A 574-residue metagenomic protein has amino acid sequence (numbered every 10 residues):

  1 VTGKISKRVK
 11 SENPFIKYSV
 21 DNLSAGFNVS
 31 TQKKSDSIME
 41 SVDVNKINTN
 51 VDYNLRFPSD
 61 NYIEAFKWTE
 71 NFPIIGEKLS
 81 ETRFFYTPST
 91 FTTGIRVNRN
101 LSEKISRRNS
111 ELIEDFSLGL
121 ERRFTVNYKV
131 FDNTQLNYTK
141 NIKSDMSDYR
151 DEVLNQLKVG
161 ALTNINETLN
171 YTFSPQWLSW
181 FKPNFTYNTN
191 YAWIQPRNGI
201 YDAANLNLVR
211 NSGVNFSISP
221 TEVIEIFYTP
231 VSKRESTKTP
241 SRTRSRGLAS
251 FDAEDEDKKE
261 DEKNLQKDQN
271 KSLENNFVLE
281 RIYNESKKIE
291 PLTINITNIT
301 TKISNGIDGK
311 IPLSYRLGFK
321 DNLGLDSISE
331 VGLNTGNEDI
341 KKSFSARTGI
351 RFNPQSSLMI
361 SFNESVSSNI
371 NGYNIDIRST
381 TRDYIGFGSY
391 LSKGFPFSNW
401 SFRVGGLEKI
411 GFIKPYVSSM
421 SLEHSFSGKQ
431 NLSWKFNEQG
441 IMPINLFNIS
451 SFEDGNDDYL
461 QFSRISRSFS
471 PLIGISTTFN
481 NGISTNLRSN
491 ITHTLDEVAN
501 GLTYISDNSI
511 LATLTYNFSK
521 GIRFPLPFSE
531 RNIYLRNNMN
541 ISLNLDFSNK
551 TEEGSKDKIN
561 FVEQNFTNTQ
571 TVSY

Functional and structural regions predicted by a protein language model:
V1-Y574: Exposed, low-structure sequence patches enriched in small/polar residues
